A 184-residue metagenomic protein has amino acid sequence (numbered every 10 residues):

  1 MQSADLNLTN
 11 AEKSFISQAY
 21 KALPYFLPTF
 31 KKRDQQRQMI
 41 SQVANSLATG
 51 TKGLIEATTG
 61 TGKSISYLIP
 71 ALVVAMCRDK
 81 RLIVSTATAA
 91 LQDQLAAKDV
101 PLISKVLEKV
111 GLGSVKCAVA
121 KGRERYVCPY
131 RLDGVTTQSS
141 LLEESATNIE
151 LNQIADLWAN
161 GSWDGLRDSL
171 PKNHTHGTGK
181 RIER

Functional and structural regions predicted by a protein language model:
M1-F26, K80-R81, T86-R184: A substrate-engagement module of RecA-like helicase motors
D5-I55: Conserved pre-motif I regulatory segment
K32-Q35, M39, K63-S64, Q92-L95: Phosphate/oxyanion-binding active-site loops and adjacent basic polyanion-contact surfaces
D34, E56-T58, D168-P171: Short coil/turn segments at secondary-structure boundaries
A44-N45, I65-R78, K98-L102: Walker A/P-loop NTP-binding motif
S46, V74-A75, E150, L157: Hydrophobic side-chain positions on well-ordered alpha-helices, corresponding to helix-helix packing/interface faces
T49-G53, R78-I83: Short, surface-exposed connector motifs at secondary-structure boundaries
T49-P70: Walker A/P-loop
